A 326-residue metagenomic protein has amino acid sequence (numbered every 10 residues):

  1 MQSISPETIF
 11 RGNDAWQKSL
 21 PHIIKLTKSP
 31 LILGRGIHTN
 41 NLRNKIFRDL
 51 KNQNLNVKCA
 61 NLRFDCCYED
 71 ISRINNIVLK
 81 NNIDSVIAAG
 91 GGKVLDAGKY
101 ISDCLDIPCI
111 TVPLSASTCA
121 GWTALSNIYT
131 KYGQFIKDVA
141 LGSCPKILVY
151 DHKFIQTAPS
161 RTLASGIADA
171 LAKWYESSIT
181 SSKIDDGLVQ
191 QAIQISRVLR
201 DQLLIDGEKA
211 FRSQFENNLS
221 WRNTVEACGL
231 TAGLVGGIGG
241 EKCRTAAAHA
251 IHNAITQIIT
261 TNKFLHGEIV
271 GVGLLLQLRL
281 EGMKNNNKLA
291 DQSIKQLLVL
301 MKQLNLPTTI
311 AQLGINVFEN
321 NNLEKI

Functional and structural regions predicted by a protein language model:
M1-S85, I310: ATP/NTP phosphate-donor binding region
Q2, A170, N286-I326: C-terminal charged capping/lid subdomain of soluble metabolic enzymes
E7, D103-I195: A glycine/threonine-rich phosphate-anchoring loop and its flanking beta-alpha core in nucleotide/phosphate-binding
T8, P30-L31, D84-I87, P108-I110 (+3 more regions): Structural motif
W16, T39-R43, K93-K99, T118-W122 (+1 more regions): Short glycine/serine/threonine-rich phosphate/pyrophosphate-binding segments that cradle anionic phosphate groups
V78-I101, L105-A116: A short, small-residue-rich loop immediately preceding and capping a beta-strand
D185-V299: Active-site segments that bind and position negatively charged phosphate/pyrophosphate groups
